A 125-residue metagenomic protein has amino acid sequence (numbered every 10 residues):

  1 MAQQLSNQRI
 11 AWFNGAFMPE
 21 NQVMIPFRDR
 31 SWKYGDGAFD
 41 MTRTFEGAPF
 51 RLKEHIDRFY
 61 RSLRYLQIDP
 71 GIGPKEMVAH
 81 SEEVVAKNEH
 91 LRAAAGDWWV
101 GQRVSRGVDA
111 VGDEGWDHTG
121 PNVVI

Functional and structural regions predicted by a protein language model:
M1-I125: Conserved alpha/beta cores of soluble small-molecule-handling proteins
